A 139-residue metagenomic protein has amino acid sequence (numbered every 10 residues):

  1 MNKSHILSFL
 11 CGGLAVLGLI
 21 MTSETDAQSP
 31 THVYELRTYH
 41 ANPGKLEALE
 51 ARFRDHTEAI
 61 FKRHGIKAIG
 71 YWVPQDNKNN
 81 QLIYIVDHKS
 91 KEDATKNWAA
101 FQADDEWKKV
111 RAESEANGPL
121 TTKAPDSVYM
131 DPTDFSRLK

Functional and structural regions predicted by a protein language model:
M1-G13: Bacterial N-terminal signal peptides that target proteins for export
C11, V16-S29: Bacterial Sec-dependent signal peptides at the C-terminal "C-region" and cleavage site
Q28-H40, N79-K91: Accessory recognition modules or surfaces
Q28-P30, A51-I69, H88-Y129: An amphipathic, aromatic/His-enriched active-site/gating alpha helix that lines ligand/cofactor pockets
A41-A51: Short, surface-exposed ligand-recognition loops at beta-strand->loop->(often short) alpha-helix junctions that present
D131-K139: Acidic/histidine-enriched, glycine/proline-rich intrinsically disordered or flexible terminal extensions
